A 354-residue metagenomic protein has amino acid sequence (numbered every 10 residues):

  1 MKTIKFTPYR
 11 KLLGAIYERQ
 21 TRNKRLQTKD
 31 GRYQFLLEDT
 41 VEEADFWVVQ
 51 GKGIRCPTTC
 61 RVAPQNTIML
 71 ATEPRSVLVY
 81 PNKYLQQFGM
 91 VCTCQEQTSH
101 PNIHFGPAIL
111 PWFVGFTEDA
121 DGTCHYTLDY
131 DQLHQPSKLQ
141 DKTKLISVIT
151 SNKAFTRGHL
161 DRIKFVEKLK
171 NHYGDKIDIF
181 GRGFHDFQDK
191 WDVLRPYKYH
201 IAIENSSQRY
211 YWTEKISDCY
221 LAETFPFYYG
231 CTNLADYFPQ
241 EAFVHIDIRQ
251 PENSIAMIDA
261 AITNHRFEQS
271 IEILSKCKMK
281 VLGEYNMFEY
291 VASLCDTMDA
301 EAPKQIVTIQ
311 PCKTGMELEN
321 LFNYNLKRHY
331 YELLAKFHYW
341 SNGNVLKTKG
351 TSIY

Functional and structural regions predicted by a protein language model:
K2-A71, N82-D178, K190-A202, S206-Y354: Pol beta-like nucleotidyltransferase catalytic core
S76-V77: Terminal end segments
G181: Short loop/edge segments at beta-strand edges and connector loops that shape dinucleotide/nucleotide cofactor-binding
F184-D186: Active-site catalytic loop in hydrolytic enzyme cores
